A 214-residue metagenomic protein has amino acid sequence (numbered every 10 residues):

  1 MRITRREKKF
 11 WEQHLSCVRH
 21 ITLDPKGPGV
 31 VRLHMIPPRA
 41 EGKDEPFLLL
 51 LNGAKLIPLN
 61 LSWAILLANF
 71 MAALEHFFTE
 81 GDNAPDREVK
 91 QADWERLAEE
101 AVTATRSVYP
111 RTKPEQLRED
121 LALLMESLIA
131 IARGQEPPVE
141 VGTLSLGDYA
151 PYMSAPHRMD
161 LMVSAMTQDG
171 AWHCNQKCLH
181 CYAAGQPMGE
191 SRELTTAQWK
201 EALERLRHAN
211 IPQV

Functional and structural regions predicted by a protein language model:
M1-F78, A84-R87: Acidic, low-complexity/disordered tracts enriched in E/D and polar residues
T4, R87-W94, P110, P114-L121: Intrinsic-disorder-associated interaction segments
K55, Y109-P110: Short, polar/flexible loop-turn hinges at active-site or ligand-entry regions and domain interfaces
H76-V108: Short acidic, hydrophobic short linear motifs in intrinsically disordered regions
V108-Y109, Q116-S127, I131-V214: Conserved alpha-helical substructure of the radical SAM core
